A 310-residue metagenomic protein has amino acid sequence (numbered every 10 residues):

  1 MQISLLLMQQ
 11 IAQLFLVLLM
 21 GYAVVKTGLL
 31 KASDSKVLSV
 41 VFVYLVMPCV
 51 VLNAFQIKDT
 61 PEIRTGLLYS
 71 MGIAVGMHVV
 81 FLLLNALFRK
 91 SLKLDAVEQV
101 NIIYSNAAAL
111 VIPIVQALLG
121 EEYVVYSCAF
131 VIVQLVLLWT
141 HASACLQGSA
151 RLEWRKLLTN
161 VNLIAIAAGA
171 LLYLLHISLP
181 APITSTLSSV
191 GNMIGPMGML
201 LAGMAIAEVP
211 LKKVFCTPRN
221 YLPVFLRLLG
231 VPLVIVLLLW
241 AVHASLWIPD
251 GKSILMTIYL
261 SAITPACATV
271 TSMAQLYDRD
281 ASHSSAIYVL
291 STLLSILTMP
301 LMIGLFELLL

Functional and structural regions predicted by a protein language model:
M1-L310: Alpha-helical transmembrane segments of multi-pass small-molecule/ion transporters
